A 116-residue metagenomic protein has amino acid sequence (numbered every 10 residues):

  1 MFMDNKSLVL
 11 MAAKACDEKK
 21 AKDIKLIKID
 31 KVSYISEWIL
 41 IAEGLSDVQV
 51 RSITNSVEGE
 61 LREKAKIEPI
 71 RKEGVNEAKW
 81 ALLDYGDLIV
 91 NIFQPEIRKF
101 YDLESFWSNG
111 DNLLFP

Functional and structural regions predicted by a protein language model:
M1-I35, D47-A81, P95-E96, F106-P116: Polybasic/polar functional segments that serve as interface/processing modules
E37-I39: Catalytic metal-binding acidic patch
I41-E43: Short hydrophobic/aromatic beta-strand micro-patches that form the beta-sheet surface supporting nucleotide- or nucleic
L83-Y85: Active-site beta-strand termini and strand-to-loop segments that position acidic
D102-L103: A charged, well-structured terminal subsegment
